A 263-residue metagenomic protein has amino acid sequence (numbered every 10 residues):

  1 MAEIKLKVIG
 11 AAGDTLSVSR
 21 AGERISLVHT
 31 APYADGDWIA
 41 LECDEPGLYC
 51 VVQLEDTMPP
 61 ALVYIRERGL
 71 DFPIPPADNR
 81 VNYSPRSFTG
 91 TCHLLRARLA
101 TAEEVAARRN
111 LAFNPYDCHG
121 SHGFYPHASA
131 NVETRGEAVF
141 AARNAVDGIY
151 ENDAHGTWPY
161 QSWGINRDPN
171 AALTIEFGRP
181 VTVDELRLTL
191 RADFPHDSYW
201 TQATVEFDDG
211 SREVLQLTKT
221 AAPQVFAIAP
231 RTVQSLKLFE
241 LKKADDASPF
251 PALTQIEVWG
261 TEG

Functional and structural regions predicted by a protein language model:
M1-Y49, Q53-E176, P195-S198: Disordered, acidic Ser/Thr/Pro-rich linker "stalks" and the adjacent N-terminal cap of the next globular domain
G36, G148-I149, E185, G210 (+2 more regions): Glycine-centered flexibility motif
W38-L41, E185-L186, L238: Hydrophobic beta-strand segments within beta-rich accessory/binding domains
D44, N131, G178, F239-L241 (+1 more regions): Structured loops at beta-to-helix junctions and adjacent beta-edge loops in soluble globular domains
T157-Y160, R187-L190, G210-E213: Short secondary-structure boundary micro-motifs
I165-A171, D193-G263: Trp- and acidic/polar-enriched beta-sheet ligand-binding modules for extracellular glycan and matrix recognition
V181-P195: A short beta-strand element within beta-rich, extracytoplasmic domains of secreted/secretory-pathway proteins
